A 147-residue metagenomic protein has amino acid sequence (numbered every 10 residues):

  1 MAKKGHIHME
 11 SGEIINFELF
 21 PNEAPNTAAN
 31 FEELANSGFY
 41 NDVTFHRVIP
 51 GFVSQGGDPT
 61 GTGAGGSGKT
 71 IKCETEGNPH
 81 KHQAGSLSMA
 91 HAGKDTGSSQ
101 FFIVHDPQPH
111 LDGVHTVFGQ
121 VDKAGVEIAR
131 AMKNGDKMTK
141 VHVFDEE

Functional and structural regions predicted by a protein language model:
M1-E147: Cyclophilin-like peptidyl-prolyl cis-trans isomerases
